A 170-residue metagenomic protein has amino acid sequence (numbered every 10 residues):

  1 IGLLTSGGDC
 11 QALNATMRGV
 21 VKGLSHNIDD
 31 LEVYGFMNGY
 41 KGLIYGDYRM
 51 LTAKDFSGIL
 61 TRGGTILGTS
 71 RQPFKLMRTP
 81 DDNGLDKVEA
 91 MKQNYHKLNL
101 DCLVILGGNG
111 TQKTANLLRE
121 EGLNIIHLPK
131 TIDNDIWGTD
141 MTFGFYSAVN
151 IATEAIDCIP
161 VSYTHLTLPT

Functional and structural regions predicted by a protein language model:
I1-C10, I66-G68, D101-I105, L166: Short glycine-rich or small-residue beta-strand-to-loop segments that form or flank ligand, phosphate, metal/Fe-S
I1-I44: N-terminal phosphate-binding or glycine-rich loops at protein starts, especially the Walker A/P-loop of NTPases
G2, H26-I28, S57-T61, N94-L98 (+2 more regions): Solvent-exposed alpha-helices and their adjacent loops that cap or buttress functional pockets in soluble metabolic
T16-V20, N109-L123: Short Gly/Thr/Asp-enriched flexible loops that form oxyanion-binding sites at enzyme active sites
K41-L43, F74, Q112, I132-I136: Short gly/pro/ser/thr-enriched loop/turn and capping motifs at secondary-structure boundaries
G46-L103, F143-D157: Glycine-rich oxoanion-binding loops at beta->alpha junctions
R119-T142: Short, acidic/small-residue loops that bind anionic groups at enzyme active sites
T164-T170: Conserved small/polar residues in nucleotide/adenosyl-binding loops
